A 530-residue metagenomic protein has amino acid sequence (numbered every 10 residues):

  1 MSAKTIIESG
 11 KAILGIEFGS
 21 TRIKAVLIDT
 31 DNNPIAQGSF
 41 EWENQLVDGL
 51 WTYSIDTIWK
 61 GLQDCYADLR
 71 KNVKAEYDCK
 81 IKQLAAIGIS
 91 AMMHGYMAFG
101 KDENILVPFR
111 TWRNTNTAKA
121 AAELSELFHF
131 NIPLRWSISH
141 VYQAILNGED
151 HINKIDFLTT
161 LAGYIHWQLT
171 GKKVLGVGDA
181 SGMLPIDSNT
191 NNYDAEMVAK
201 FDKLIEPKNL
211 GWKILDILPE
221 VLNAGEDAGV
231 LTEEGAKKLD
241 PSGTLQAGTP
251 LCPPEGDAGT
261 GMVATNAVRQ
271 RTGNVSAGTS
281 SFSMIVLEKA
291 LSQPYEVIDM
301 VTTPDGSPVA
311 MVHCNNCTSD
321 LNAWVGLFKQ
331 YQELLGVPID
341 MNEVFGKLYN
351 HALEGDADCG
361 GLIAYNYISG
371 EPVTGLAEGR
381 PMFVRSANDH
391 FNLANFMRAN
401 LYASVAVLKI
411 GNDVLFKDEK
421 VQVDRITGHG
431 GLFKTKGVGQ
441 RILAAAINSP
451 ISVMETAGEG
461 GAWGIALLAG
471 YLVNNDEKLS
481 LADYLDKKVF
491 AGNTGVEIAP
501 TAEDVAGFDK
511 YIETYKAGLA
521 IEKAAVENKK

Functional and structural regions predicted by a protein language model:
M1-P108, A122, K154, L215 (+6 more regions): N-terminal glycine/serine-rich phosphate-binding loop of ATP-dependent small-molecule kinases, especially carbohydrate
S2-E8, L14-G15, I81, K119-R135 (+4 more regions): Active-site core segments that coordinate phosphate-bearing ligands/cofactors across diverse enzyme families
S20-R22, T111, P133, I298: Intrinsically disordered, low-complexity sequence elements enriched in Ser/Thr/Gly/Pro
S39, T111, E497: Conserved beta-strand positions that form and line the central face of beta-propeller blades
Y53, T57-G61, S139, V438 (+1 more regions): A general alpha-helical scaffold signature found inside nucleotide-binding enzyme cores
K74-T111, N131-P133, H166-G178, G182-D187 (+1 more regions): Short beta-strand-loop/turn "lid" adjacent to the catalytic site in phosphate-handling enzymes
N114: Carbohydrate-associated surface elements
